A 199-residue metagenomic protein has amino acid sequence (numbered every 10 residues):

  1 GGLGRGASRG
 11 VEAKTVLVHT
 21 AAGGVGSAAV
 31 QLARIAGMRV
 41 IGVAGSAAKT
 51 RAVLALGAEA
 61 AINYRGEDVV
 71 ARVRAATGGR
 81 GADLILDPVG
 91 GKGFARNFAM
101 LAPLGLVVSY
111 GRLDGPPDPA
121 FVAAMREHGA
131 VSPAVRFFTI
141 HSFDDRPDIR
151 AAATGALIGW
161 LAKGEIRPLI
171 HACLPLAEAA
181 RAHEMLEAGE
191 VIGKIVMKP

Functional and structural regions predicted by a protein language model:
G1-E67: Mid-domain Rossmann-like dinucleotide-binding core that forms the NAD(H)/NADP(H) cofactor-binding site
A13, A58, G81-A82, I166 (+1 more regions): Local beta-strand N-terminus motif with an aromatic residue
T15, R39, L84, G105-L106 (+1 more regions): Short glycine-centered segments of the SAM/dcSAM-binding site in methyltransferase folds
L17, I62, D83-L86, V108: N-terminal Rossmann-like NAD(P) cofactor-binding module of classical short-chain dehydrogenase/reductase
A22, G66, V89-G90, G111-R112: Short glycine-/small-residue-rich Rossmann-like dinucleotide-binding loops
A44, K92-I166, P199: Glycine-rich phosphate-binding loop and adjacent beta-alpha segment of Rossmann(oid) nucleotide-cofactor-binding
V69-G79: Short amphipathic alpha-helix with an adjacent loop that forms part of the alpha/beta core around
I158, E165-C173, A180-P199: C-terminal capping/lid region of NAD(P)-dependent oxidoreductase domains
